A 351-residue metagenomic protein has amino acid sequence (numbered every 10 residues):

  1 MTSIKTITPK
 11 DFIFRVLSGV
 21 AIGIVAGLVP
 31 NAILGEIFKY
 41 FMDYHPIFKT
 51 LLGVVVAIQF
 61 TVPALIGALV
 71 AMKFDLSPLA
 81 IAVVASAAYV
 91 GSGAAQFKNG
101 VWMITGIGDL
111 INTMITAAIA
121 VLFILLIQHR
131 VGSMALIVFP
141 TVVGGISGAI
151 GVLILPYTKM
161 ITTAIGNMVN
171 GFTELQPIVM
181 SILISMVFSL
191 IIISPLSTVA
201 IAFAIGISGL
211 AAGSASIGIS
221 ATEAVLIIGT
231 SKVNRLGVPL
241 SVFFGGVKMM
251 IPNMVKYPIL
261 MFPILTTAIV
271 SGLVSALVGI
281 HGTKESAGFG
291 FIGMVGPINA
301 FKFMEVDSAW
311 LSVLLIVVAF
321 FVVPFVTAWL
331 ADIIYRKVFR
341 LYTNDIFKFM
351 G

Functional and structural regions predicted by a protein language model:
M1-G351: Pore-lining transmembrane helices
